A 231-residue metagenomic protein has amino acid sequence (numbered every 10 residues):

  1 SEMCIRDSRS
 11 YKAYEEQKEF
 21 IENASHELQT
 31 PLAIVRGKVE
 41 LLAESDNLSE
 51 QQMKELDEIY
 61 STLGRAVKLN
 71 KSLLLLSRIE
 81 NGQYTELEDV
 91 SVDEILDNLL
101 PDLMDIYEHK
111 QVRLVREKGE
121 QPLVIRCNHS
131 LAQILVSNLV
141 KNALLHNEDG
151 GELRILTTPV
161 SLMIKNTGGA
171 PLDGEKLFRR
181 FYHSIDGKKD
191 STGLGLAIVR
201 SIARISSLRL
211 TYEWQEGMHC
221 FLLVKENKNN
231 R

Functional and structural regions predicted by a protein language model:
M3-I5: Short, small-residue-biased leader/transition segments that mark boundaries at the very start of proteins
S10-S61, V67: Membrane-proximal coiled-coil signaling linkers
N81-E86, V124-C127: Conserved micro-motifs of the catalytic ATP-binding
E86-M104, L114: A conserved beta-strand-to-alpha-helix junction within the catalytic ATP-binding
E88, E108, R113-L123: Conserved catalytic submotifs in the C-terminal HATPase_c
N142-L144: Short helix-loop "hinge" at the ATP-lid/N-box region of the Bergerat-fold HATPase_c
A170-Y182: Short conserved segment of the HATPase_c
